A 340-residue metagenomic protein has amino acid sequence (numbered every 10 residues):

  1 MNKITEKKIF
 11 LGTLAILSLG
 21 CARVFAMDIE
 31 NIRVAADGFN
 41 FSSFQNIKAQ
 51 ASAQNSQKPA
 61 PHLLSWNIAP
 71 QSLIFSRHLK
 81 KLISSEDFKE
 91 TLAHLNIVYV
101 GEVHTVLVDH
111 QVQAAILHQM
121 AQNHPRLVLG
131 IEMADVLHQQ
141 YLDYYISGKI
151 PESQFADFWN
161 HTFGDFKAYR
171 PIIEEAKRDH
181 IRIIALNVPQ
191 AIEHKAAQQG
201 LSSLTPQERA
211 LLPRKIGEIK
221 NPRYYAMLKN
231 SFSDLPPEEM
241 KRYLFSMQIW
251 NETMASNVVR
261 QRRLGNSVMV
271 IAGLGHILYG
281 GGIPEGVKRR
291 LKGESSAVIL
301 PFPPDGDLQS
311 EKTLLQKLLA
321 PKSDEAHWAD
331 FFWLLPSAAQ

Functional and structural regions predicted by a protein language model:
N2-L11: Bacterial N-terminal signal peptides that target proteins for export
G12-A22: Bacterial N-terminal signal peptides
F25-L95: N- or domain-start disorder-to-order transition segments that initiate the globular core
K58-P61, T253, V259-R262, H276-Q340: C-terminal regions of proteins
I68-Q71, A93-V103, P151-D157: Acidic/histidine-rich, surface-exposed loop or edge segments in extracytoplasmic proteins
L79-A121: Zymogen propeptides
H104-Q111, I116-A121, R126-G130, V136-I146: Membrane-embedded segments
N123-V128, Q139-Q261: A substrate-binding/cap region within the structured catalytic cores of diverse enzymes
